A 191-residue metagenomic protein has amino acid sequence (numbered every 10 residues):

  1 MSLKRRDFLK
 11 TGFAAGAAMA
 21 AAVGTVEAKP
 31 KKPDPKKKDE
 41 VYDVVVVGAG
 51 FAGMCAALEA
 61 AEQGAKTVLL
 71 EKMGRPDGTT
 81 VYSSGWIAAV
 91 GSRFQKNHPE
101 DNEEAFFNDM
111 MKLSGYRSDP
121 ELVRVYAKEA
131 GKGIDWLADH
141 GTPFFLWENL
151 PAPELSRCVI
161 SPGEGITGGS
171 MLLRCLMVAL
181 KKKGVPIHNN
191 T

Functional and structural regions predicted by a protein language model:
M1-G16: N-terminal secretory signal peptides and thylakoid transit peptides that target proteins across membranes
L9-T11, K66, K72-T191: Conserved N-terminal/central alpha/beta ligand/cofactor-binding core
A22-T25: C-terminal segment of classical bacterial N-terminal signal peptides
K29-E40: A short, basic/flexible loop-to-alpha-helix module at the beginning of a structural domain
K38-G50: Beta1/beta-strand and adjacent pyrophosphate-binding region of the FAD-binding site in flavoprotein oxidoreductases
D43, A65-K66: Residues that mark the start of a beta-strand
G53: N-terminal Rossmann-fold NAD(P) dinucleotide-binding loop
A60: Aromatic pocket-lining residues of Rossmann-like dinucleotide-binding sites
